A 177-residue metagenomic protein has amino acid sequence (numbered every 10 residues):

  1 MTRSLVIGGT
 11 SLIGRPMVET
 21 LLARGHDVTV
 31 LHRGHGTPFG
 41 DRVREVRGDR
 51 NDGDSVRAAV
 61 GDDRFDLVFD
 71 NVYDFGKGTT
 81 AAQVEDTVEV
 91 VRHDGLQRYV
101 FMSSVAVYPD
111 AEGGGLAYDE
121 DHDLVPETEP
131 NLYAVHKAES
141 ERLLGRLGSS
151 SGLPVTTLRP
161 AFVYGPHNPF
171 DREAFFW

Functional and structural regions predicted by a protein language model:
R3, D27, Q97-R98, P154: Residues at the starts of beta-strands that form the adenosine-phosphate
S4-R24: N-terminal Rossmann NAD(P)H-binding glycine-rich loop of SDR-like oxidoreductase domains
I7, L31, N71, M102-S104 (+1 more regions): SDR active-site strand-loop-helix element
D27-R33: Conserved glycine-rich Rossmann-like NAD(P)H-binding loop of the short-chain dehydrogenase/reductase
T37-G40, R44-D94, F101: NAD(P)H-binding glycine-rich loop region in Rossmannoid oxidoreductase-like domains and their noncatalytic homologs
N51, V107, V163: Conserved sequence/active-site signature of Rossmann-fold short-chain dehydrogenase/reductase
E85-A138, L143-G148, T156: Conserved Rossmann-fold NAD(P)-dependent oxidoreductase catalytic core, especially the SDR/UDP-sugar
S150-W177: NAD(P)-dependent short-chain dehydrogenase/reductase
